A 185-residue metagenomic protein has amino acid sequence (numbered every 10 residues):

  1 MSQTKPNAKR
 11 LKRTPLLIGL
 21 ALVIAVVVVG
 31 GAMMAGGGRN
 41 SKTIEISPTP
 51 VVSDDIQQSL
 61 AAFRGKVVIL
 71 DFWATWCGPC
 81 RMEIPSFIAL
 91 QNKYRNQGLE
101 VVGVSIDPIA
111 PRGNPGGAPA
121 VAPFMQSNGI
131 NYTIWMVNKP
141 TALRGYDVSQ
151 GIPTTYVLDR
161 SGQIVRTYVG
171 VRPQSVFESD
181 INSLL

Functional and structural regions predicted by a protein language model:
M1-D54, T167: N-terminal targeting signals for export/organelle localization
S47-V68, Q91-Y94: A short beta-strand-turn-helix
F72-A89: Conserved redox-active cysteine motifs that mediate thiol-disulfide chemistry, especially di-cysteine Cys-X(1-2)-Cys
A74-G78, I106-P111, P140-A142, V171-Q174: Solvent-exposed loop/turn segments at secondary-structure junctions within structured extracellular/periplasmic domains
Q97-G116, I130-K139: Thiol-based oxidoreductase modules, predominantly thioredoxin-like and allied folds used for disulfide exchange
A118-Y156, R160: Short, internal strand/loop/helix patches that form the active-site neighborhood or redox-interaction surface
G151-L185: Thiol-/selenol-based redox modules, centered on thioredoxin-like and closely related oxidoreductase domains
